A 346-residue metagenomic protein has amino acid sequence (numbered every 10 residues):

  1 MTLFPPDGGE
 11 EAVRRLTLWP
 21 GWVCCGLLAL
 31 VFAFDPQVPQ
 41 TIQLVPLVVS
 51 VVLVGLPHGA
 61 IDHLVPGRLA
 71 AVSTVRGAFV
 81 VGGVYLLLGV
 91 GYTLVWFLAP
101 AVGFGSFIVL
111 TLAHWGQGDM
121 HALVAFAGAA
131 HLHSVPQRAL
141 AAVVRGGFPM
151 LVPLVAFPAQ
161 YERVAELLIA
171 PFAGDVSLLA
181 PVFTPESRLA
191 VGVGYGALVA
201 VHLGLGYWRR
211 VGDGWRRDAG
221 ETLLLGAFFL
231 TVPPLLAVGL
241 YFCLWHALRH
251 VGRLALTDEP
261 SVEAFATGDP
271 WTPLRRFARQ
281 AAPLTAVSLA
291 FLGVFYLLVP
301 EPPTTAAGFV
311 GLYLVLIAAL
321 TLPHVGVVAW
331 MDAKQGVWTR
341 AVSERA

Functional and structural regions predicted by a protein language model:
M1-P57, L314-V325, A329-Q335, R345-A346: N-terminal signal-anchor module of multipass membrane proteins
M1-W22, V124-A139, Y207-R217, L256-A282 (+1 more regions): Haloarchaeal acidic low-complexity proteome signature biased toward cell-envelope/secretome components but also
Q37-Q40, V294-V315: Extracellular/periplasmic helix-loop-helix junctions in multi-pass membrane proteins
V52-P57, I108-M120, L244-L254, L320-T321: Alpha-helical transmembrane segments and their membrane-interface exit regions
V90-V155, E166-L167, V176-S177: Membrane-interface helix-loop-helix junctions at boundaries between adjacent transmembrane segments
R138-Y161, S187-G204, E221-L236, P283-S288 (+1 more regions): Alpha-helical transmembrane segments of multi-pass integral membrane proteins
L154-A173, L297-P302: Membrane-helix interface motif
A173-A190: Short aromatic-rich membrane-water interface segments that cap or initiate transmembrane helices in multi-pass membrane
